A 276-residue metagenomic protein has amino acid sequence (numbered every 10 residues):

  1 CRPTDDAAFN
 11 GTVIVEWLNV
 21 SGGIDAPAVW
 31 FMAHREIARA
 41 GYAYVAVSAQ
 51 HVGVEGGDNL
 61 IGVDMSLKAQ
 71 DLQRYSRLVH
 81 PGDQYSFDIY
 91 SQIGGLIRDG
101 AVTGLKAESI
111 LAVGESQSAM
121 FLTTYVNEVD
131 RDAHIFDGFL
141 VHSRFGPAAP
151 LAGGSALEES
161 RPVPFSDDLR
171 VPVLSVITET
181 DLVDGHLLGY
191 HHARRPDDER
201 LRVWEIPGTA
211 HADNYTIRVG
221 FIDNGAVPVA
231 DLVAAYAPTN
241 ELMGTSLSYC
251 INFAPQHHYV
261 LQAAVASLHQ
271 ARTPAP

Functional and structural regions predicted by a protein language model:
C1-P276: C-terminal His-loop and adjacent cap/lid subdomain of alpha/beta-hydrolase
